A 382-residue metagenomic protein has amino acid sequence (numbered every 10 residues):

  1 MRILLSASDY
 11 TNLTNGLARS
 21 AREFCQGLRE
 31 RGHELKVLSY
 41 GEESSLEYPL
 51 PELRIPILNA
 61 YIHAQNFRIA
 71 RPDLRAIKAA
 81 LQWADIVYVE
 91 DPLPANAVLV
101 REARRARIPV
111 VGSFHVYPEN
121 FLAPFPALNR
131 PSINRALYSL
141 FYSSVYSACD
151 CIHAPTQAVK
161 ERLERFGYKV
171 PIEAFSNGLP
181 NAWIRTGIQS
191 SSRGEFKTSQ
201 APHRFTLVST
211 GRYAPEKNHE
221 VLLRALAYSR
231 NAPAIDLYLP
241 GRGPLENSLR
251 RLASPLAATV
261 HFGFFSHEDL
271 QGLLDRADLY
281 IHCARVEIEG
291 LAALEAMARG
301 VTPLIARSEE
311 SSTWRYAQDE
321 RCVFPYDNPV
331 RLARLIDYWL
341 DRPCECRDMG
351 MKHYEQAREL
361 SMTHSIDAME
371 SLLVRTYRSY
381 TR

Functional and structural regions predicted by a protein language model:
G41, A158, G178: Carbohydrate-associated surface elements
L81, Y146, F264-F265, G272-A277: Short alpha-helical donor nucleotide-sugar binding micro-motif in glycosyltransferases
P92, R285: Aromatic "clamp/platform" in nucleotide-sugar-dependent glycosyltransferases that forms part of the donor/acceptor
R105, Y117, I133-C151, F166: Membrane-proximal helix-turn-helix segments that form the acceptor-binding/catalytic region of lipid-linked
K197-A227: Conserved donor-binding/catalytic core segment of Leloir-type glycosyltransferases
N247-E268: Nucleotide-activated donor-binding/catalytic signature segment of Leloir-type glycosyltransferases, i.e., the conserved
T302-A306: Short hydrophobic beta-strand element within catalytic cores of glycosyltransferases and related nucleotide-activated
Q318-V330, Y338-P343: Conserved acidic donor-binding segment of nucleotide-sugar-dependent glycosyltransferases
